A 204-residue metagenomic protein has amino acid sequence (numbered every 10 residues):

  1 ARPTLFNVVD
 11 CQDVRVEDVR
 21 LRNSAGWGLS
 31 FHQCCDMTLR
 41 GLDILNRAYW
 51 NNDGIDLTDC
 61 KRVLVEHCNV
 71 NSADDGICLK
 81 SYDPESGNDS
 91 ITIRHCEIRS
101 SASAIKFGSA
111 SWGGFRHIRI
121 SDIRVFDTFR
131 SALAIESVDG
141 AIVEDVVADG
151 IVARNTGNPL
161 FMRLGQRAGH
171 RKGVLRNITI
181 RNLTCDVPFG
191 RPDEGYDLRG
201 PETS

Functional and structural regions predicted by a protein language model:
A1-S204: Extracellular/periplasmic carbohydrate-active domains that bind, remodel, or depolymerize complex polysaccharides
